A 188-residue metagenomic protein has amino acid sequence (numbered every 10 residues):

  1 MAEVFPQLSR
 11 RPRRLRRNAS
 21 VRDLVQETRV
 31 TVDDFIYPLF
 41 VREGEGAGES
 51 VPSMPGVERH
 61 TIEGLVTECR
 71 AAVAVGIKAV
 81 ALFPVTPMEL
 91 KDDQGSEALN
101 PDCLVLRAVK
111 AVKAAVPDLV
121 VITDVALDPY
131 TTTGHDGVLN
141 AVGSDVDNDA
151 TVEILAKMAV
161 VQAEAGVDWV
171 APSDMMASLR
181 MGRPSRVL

Functional and structural regions predicted by a protein language model:
M1-P52: N-terminal amphipathic alpha-helix/helix-capping segment at the start of soluble metabolic enzymes
S20-V30, V66-G76, L106-P117, G182-L188: Short amphipathic alpha-helices and their capping/turn segments at secondary-structure boundaries
V30-V57, V120-V146: N-terminal small/glycine-rich loop or linker at the start of catalytic domains across soluble metabolic enzymes
D34-P38, A79-A81, D118-I122, V161 (+1 more regions): Structural preference for beta-strand elements that scaffold enzyme active sites
L39, L65, A72, D124 (+2 more regions): Conserved, mostly hydrophobic/aromatic
G48-I62, V75-L104, Y130, W169-R180: Glycine-rich, proline-tolerant flexible connector loops at the mouths of alpha/beta enzymes
K91-V125, A177-L188: Alpha-helix-loop-beta-strand connector modules within alpha/beta enzyme cores
L106, A111-V116, T151-E164, D168-A171: Active-site loop-to-helix "anion-binding N-cap" substructures in soluble metabolic enzymes
